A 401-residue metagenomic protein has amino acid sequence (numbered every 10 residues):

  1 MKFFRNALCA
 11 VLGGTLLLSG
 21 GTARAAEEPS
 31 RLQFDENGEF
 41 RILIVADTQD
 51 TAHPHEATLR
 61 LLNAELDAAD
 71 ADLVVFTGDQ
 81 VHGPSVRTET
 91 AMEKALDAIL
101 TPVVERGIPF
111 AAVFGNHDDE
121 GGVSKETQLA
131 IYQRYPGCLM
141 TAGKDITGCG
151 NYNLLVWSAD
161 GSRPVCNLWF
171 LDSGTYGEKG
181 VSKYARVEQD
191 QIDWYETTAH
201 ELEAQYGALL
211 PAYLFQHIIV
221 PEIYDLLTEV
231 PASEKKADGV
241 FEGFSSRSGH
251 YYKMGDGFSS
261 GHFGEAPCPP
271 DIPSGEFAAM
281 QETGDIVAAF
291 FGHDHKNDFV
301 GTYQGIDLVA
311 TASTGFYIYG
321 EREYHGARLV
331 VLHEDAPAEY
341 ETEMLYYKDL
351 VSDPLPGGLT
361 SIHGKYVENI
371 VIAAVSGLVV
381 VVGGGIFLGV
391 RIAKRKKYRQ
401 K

Functional and structural regions predicted by a protein language model:
L18-E27, G389-A393: Sec-dependent signal peptide cleavage junction
A25-K94, A98-I99: N-terminal active-site segment of His-dependent metallophosphoesterases
A26-E28, K94-G207, E234-D238, L329-V331: Extended active-site neighborhood of metal-dependent phosphoesterases/phosphodiesterases
I44-L59, V81-K94, E120, E178-R186 (+3 more regions): Acidic/histidine-rich helix-loop elements that form or flank divalent-metal/phosphate-binding sites at the catalytic
T51-H53, H82-S85, A112-S124, Y176-K179 (+4 more regions): Active-site environment of divalent metal-dependent phosphoester hydrolases
P54-A57, G78-L100, D118-G137, L226 (+1 more regions): Metal-dependent catalytic neighborhoods of phosphoester/phosphodiester hydrolases
A69-L73, N167-W169, S182-D294: His/acidic metal-ligating clusters that form di-metal
V156-W157, G261-H262, P267-C268, S274-T283 (+1 more regions): Binuclear metal-dependent phosphoesterase catalytic core
